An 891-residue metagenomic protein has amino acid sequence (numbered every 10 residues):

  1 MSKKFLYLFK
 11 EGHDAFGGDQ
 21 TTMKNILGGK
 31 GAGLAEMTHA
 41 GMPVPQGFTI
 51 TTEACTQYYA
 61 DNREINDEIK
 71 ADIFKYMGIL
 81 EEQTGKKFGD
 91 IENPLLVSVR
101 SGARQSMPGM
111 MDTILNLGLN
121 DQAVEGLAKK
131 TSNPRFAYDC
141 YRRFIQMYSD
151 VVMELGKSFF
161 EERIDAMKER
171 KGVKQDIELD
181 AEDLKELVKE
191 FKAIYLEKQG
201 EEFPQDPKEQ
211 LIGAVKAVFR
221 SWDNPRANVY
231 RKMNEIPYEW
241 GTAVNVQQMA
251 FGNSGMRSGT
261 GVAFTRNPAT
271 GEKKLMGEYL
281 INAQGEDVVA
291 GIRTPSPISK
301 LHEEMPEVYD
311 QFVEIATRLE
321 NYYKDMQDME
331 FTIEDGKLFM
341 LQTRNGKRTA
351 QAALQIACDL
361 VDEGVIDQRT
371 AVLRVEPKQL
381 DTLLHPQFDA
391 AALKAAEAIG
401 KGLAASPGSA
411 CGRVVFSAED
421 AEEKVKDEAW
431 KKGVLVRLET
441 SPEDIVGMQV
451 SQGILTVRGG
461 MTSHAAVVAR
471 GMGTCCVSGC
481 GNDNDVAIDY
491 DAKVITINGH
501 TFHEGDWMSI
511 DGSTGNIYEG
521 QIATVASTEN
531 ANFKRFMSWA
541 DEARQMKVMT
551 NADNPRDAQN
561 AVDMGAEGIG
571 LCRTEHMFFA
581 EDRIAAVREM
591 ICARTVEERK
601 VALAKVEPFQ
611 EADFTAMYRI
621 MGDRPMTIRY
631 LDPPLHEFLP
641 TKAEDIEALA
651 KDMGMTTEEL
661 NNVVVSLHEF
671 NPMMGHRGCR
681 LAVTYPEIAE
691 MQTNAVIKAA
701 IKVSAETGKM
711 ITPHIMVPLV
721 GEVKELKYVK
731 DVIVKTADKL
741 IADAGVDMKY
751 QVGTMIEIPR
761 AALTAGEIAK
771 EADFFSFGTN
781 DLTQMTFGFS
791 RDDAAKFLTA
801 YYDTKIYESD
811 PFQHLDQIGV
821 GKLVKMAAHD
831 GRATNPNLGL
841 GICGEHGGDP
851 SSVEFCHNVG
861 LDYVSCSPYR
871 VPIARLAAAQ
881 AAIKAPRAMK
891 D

Functional and structural regions predicted by a protein language model:
M1-A396, W430-V434, S441-V446, Q452 (+10 more regions): Nucleotide/phosphate-binding sheet-loop regions of phosphoryl- and nucleotidyl-transfer enzymes
M1-E11, F416-K424, W430-D444, A523-M537 (+2 more regions): Short, composition-biased local secondary-structure segments
M42, T474, L861: Short phosphate-binding/catalytic loops that engage adenosine nucleotides
F48, V457-G459, S478-N482, C572 (+2 more regions): Short beta->alpha connector loops at strand-helix junctions that form conserved, small/polar/Pro-enriched
R100, E529-N532, W539-D891: Conserved alpha/beta-domain cores
G336, L341-T343, H503-N551, D557: C-terminal domain-closing interface element
K337-F339, S441-Q449, G453-L455, M461-V468 (+7 more regions): Glycine-rich phosphate/ribose-binding loops and adjacent secondary-structure elements that form binding surfaces
V365-V450, N516-I517, Q521-I522, F533 (+2 more regions): Protease-associated
